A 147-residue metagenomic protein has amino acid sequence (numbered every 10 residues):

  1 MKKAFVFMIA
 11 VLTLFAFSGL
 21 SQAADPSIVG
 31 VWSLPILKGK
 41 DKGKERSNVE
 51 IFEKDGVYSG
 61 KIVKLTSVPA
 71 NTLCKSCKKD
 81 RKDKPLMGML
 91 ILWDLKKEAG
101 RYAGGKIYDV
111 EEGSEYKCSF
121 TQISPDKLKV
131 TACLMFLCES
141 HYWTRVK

Functional and structural regions predicted by a protein language model:
M1-M8: Bacterial N-terminal signal peptides that target proteins for export
M8-A16: Bacterial N-terminal signal peptides
L20-V31: N-terminal helix-cap/turn-to-beta initiation motif at the start of protein domains
L34-E111, E115-Y116: Central antiparallel beta-sheet cores of small beta-barrel/beta-sandwich binding domains
V110, K117-T121, K127-H141: Short, exposed beta-strand-loop hairpins at the edges of beta-sheets in extracellular/periplasmic proteins
V146-K147: Short, solvent-exposed mixed-charge patches
